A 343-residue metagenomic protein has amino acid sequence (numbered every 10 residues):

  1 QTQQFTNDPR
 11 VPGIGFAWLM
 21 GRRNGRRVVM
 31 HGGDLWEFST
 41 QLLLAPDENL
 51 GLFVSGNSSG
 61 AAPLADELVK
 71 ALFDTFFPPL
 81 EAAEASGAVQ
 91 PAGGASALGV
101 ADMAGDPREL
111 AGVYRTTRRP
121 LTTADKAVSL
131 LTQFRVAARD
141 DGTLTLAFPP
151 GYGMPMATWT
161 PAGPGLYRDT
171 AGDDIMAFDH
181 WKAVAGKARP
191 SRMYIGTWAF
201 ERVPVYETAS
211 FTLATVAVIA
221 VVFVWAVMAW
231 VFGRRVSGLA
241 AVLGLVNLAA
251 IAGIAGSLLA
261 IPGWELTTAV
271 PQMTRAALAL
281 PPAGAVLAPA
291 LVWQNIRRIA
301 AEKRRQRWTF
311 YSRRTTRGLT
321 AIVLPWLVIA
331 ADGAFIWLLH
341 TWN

Functional and structural regions predicted by a protein language model:
Q1-V231: Catalytic loop of the DD-peptidase/beta-lactamase superfamily, centered on the K-T-G motif and neighboring
L213, A229-N343: Alpha-helical transmembrane segments forming the membrane-embedded cores of inner-membrane proteins across
